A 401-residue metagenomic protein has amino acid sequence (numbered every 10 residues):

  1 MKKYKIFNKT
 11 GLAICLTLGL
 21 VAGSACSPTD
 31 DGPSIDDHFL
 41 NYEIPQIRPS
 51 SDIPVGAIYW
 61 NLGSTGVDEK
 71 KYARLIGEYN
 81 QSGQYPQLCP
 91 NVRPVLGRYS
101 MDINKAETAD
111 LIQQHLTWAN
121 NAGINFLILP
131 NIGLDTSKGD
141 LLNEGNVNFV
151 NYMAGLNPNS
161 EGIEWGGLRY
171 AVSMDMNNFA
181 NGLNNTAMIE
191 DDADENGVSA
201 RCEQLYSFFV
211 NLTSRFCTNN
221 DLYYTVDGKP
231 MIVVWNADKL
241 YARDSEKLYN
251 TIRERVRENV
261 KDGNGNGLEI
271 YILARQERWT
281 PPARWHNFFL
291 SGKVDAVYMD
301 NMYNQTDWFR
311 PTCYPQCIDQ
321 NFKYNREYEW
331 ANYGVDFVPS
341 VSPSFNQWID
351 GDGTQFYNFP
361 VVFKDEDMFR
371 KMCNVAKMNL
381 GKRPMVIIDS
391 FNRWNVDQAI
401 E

Functional and structural regions predicted by a protein language model:
K2-I14: Bacterial N-terminal signal peptides that target proteins for export
A22-A25: C-terminal motif of bacterial Sec signal peptides marking the signal peptidase cleavage site
S27-D30: Bacterial signal peptide processing site
G32-E401: Glycan-processing catalytic domains of CAZymes
